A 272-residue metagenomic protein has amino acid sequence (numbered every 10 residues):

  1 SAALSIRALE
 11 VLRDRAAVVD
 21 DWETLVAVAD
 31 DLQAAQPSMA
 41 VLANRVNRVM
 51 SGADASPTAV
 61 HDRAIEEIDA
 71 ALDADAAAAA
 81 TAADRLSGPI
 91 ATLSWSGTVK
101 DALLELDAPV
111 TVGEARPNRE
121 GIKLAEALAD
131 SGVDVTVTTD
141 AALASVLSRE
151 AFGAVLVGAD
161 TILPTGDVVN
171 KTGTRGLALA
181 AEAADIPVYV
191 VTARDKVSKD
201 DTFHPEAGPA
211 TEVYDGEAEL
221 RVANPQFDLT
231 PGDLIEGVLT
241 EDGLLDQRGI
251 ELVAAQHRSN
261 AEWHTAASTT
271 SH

Functional and structural regions predicted by a protein language model:
S1-D69: Long amphipathic alpha-helical segments
A2, L93-V99, P117: Gly/Ser/Thr-rich loops at beta-strand to alpha-helix junctions that form or flank small-molecule/cofactor-binding
A27, D62-R63, P109, V155-L163: Glycine/charged-rich beta-loop-alpha catalytic/anionic-binding loops adjacent to active sites
H61-I65, D69, A76, I122-A125 (+2 more regions): Nucleotide/pyrophosphate-binding catalytic subdomain
A70-S87: A short, well-structured juxtamembrane/interface segment
G88-P89, P109: Residues that mark the start of a beta-strand
S96-D107, A178: Histidine-anchored nucleotide/phosphate-binding helix
A115-H272: Conserved phosphate- and dinucleotide-binding cores of soluble alpha/beta proteins, encompassing both enzyme active
